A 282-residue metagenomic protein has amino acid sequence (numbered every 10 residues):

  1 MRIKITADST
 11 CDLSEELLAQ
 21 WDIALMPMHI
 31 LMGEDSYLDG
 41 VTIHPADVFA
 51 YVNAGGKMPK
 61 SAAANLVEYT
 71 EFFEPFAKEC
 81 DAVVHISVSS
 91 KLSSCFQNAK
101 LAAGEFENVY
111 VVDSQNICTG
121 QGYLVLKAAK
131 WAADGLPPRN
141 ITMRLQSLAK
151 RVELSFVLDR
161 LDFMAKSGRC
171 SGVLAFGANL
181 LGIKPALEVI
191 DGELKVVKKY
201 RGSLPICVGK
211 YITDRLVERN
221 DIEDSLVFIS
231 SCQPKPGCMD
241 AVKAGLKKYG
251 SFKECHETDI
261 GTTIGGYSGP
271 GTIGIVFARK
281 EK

Functional and structural regions predicted by a protein language model:
K4, T10-A24, H29, D35 (+2 more regions): Mixed-charge interfacial surface used for oligomerization/domain docking and macromolecular partner engagement
S36-E105: Class I S-adenosyl-L-methionine
A63, D113-Q115: Short beta->alpha junction loops
